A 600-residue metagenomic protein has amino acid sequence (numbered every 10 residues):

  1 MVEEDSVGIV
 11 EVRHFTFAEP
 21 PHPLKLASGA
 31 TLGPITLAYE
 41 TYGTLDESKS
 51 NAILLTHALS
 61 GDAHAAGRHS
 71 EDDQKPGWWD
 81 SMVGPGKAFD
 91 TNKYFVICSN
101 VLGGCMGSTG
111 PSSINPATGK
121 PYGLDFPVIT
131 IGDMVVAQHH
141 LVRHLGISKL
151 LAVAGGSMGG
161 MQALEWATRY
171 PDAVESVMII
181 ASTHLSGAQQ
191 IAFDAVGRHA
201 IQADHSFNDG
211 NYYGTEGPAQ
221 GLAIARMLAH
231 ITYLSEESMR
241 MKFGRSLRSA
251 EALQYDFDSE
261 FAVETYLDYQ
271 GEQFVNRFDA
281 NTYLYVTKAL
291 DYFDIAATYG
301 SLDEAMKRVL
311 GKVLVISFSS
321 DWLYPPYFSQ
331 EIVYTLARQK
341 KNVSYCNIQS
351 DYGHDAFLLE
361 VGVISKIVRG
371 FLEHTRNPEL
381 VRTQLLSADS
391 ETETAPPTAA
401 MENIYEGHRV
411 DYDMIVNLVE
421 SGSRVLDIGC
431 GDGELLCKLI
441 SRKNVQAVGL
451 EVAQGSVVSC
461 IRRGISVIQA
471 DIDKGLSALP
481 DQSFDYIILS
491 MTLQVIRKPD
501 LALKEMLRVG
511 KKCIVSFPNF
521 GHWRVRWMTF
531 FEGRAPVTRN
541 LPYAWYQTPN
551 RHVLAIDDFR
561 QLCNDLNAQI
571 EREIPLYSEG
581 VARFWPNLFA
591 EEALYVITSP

Functional and structural regions predicted by a protein language model:
E40, T44-N115: N-terminal cap/lid subdomain of alpha/beta-hydrolase-fold enzymes
A173, I179-Q273: Alpha/beta-hydrolase-fold enzymes
V315-S317: Short beta-strand/loop motif that positions the catalytic acidic residue of the alpha/beta-hydrolase fold
C346-S390: Catalytic active-site module of serine/aspartate enzymes centered on a nucleophile-bearing elbow/loop
E406-G422: Conserved alpha-helix/loop element of class I SAM-dependent methyltransferases that forms part of the SAM/SAH-binding
E434, K438-G475: Class I SAM-dependent methyltransferase SAM/SAH-binding core
Y486-R497: A short SAM/SAH-binding and catalytic strip from SAM-dependent methyltransferases
L501-E505, K512-P600: S-adenosyl-L-methionine-dependent methyltransferase catalytic module, highlighting the catalytic core
